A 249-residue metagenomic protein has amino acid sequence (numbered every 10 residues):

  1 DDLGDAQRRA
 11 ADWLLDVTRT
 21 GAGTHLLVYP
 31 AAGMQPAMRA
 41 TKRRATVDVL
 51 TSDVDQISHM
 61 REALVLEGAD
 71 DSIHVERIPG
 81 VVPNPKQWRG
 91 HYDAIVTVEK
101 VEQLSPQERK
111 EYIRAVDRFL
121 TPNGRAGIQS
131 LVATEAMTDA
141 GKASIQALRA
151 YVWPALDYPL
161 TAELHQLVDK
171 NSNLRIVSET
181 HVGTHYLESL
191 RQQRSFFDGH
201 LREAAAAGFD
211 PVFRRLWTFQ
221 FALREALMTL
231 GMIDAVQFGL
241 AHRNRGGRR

Functional and structural regions predicted by a protein language model:
D1-H25: Conserved alpha-helix/loop element of class I SAM-dependent methyltransferases that forms part of the SAM/SAH-binding
G33-R44: Conserved SAM-binding loop of SAM-dependent methyltransferases across substrates and taxa, primarily the Class I
M60-R61: Conserved SAM-binding loop
E67-N84: Conserved SAM-binding strand-loop segment of SAM-dependent methyltransferases
A69, L104-S105, L120-T121: Helix-to-beta-strand junctions that scaffold the AdoMet/dcAdoMet cofactor pocket in Class I SAM-dependent enzymes
P83-V96: A short acidic, Gly/Pro-enriched loop at the edge of an enzyme's catalytic core that lines a small-molecule cofactor
K110-R125: A short glycine-rich, Lys/Arg-flanked "PGG" loop and its adjoining helix->strand segment in the class I
V132-Q237, A241-R248: Substrate-binding/catalytic lobe of Class I Rossmann-like enzymes that use SAM or dcSAM, i.e., the mid-to-C-terminal
